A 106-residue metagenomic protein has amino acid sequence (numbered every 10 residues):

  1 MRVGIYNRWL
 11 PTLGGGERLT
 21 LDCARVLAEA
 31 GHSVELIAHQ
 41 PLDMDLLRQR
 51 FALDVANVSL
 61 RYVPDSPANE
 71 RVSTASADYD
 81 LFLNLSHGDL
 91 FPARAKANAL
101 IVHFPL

Functional and structural regions predicted by a protein language model:
M1-G4: Extreme N-terminal starter segment of soluble prokaryotic enzymes
N7-L21: A short, glycine/small-residue-rich beta-strand->loop->alpha-helix junction that serves as a flexible
R8, H87, V102-F104: Histidine-centered beta-alpha loop that forms part of the nucleotide-sugar donor binding/catalytic region in diverse
L10, P41, P105-L106: Short, glycine/serine-rich, charged loops/turns that create anion-binding and catalytic segments at active sites
E17-R18, L46-F51, A93-A97: Short aromatic-enriched loop/helix-cap "lid" or pocket-rim segments at secondary-structure transitions that line
A24, A28: Gly/Ala-rich phosphate-binding loop of Rossmann-like dinucleotide-binding domains, activating on the conserved
A30-D89: Active-site donor-binding segments of glycosyltransferases and PAPS-dependent sulfotransferases
L81-L83, A93-L106: Active-site proximal beta-strand in glycosyltransferases
